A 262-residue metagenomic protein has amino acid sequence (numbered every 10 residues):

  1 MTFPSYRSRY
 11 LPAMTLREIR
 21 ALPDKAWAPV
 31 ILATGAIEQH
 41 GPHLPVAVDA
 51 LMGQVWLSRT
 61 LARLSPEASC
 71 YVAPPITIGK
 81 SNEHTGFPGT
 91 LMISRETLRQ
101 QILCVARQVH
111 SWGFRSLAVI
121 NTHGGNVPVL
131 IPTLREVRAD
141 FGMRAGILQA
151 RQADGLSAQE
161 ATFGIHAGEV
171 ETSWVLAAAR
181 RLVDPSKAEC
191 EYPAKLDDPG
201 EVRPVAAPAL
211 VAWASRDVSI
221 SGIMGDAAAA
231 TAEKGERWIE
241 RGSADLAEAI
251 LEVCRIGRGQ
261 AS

Functional and structural regions predicted by a protein language model:
M1-S116, G124-S262: Extended, histidine- and acidic-residue-enriched regions that form the cofactor-binding/catalytic faces
